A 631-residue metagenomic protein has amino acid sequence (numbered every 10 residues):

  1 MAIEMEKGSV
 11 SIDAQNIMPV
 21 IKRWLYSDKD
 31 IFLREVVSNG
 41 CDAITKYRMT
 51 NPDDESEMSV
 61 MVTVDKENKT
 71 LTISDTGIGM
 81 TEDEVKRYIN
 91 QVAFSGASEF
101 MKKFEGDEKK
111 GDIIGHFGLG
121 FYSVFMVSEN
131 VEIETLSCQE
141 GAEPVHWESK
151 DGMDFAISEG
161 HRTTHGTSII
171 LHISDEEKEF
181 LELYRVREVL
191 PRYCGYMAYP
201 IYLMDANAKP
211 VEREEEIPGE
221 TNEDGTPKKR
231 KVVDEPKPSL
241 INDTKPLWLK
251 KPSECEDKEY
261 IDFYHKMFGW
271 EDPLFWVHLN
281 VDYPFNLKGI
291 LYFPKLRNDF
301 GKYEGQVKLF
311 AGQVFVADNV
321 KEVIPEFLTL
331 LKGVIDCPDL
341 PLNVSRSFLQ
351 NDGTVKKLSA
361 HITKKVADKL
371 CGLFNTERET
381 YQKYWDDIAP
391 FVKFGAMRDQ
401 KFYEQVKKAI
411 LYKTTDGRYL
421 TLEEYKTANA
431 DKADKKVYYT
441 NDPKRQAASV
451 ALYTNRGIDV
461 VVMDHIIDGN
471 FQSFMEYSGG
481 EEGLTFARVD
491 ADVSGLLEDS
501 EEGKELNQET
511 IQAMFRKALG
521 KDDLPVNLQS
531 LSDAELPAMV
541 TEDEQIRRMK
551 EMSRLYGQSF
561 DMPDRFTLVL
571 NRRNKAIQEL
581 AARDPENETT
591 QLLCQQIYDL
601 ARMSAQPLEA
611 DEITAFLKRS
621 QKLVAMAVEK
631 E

Functional and structural regions predicted by a protein language model:
M1-D175, E179-F180, E188, G195 (+3 more regions): GHKL (Bergerat-fold) ATPase N-terminal catalytic module, capturing the glycine-rich phosphate-binding loop and acidic
I113, V131-D154, S174-K178, Y184-E631: GHKL/Bergerat-fold ATPase module in large chromosome/replication-associated machines
